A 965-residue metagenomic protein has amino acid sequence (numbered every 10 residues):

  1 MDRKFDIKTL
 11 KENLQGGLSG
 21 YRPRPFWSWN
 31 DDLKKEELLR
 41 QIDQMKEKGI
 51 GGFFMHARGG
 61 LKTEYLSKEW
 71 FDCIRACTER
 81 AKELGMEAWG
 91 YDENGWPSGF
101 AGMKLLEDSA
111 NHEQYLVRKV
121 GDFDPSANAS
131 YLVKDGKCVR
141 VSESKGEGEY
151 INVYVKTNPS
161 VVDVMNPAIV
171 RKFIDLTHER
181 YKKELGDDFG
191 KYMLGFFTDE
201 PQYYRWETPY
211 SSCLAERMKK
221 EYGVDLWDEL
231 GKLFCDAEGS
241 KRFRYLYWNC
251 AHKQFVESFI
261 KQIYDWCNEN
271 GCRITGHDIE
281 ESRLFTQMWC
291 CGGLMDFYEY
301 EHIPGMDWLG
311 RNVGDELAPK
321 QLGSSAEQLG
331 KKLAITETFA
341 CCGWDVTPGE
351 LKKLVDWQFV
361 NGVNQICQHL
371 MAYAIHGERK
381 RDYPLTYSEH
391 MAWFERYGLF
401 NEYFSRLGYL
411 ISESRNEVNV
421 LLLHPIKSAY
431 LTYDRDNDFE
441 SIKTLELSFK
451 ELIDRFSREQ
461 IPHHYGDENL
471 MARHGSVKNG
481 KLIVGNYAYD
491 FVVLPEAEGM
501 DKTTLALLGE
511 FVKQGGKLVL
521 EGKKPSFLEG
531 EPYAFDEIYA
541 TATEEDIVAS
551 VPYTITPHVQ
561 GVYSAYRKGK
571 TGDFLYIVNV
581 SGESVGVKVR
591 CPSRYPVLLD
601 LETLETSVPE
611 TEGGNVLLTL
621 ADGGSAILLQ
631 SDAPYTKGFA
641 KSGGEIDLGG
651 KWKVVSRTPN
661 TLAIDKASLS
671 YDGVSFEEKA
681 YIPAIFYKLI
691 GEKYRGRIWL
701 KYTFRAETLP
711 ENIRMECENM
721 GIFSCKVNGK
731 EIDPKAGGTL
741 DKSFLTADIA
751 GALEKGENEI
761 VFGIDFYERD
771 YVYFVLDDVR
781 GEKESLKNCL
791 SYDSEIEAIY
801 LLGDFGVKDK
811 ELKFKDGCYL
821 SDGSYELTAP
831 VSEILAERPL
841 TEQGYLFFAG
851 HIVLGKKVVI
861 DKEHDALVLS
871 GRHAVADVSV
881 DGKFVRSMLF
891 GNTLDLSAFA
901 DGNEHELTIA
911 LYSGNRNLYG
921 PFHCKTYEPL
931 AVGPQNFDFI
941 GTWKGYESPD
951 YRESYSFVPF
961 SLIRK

Functional and structural regions predicted by a protein language model:
K4-D6, N13, S19-R24, K34-R40 (+10 more regions): Carbohydrate-binding surfaces of carbohydrate-active enzymes
F100-D187: Catalytic and substrate-binding clefts that recognize carbohydrates or anionic sugar/phosphate headgroups
E149-K156, A626-Q630, E759-F762, E906-A910: Short, aromatic- and glycine-rich surface loops/edge beta-strands on solvent-exposed regions
A752-K755, F899-N903: Surface-exposed, short loops/turns at beta-strand junctions within beta-sandwich domains
D770-C818, Y919-K965: Exposed low-complexity, polar/acidic, P/S/T/G-rich flexible segments that act as propeptides, protease-susceptible
V868-A876, V885-A898: Membrane-proximal, cysteine-centered motifs at transmembrane boundaries in secretory-pathway and membrane proteins
